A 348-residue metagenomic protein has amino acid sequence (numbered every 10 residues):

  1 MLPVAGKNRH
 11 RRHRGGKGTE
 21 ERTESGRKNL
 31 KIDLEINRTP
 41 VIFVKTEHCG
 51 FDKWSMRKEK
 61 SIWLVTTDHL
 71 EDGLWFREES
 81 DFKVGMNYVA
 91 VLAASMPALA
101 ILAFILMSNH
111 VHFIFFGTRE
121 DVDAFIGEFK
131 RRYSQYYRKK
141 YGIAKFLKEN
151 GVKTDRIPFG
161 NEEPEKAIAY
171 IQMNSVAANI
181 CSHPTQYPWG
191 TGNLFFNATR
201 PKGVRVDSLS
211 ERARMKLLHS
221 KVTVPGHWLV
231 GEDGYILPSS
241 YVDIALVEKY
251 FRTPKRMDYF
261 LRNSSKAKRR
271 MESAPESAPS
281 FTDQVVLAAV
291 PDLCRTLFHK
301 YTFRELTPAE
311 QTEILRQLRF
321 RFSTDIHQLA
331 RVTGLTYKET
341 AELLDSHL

Functional and structural regions predicted by a protein language model:
L2-G15, E20-A103, T118-L348: Short Pro-Cys-Gly-centered "Cys-loop" motif that presents a nucleophilic cysteine in a tight turn
H110-G117: Short beta-strand->loop micro-motif that forms the acidic, two-metal-ion catalytic signature in nucleotide-processing
